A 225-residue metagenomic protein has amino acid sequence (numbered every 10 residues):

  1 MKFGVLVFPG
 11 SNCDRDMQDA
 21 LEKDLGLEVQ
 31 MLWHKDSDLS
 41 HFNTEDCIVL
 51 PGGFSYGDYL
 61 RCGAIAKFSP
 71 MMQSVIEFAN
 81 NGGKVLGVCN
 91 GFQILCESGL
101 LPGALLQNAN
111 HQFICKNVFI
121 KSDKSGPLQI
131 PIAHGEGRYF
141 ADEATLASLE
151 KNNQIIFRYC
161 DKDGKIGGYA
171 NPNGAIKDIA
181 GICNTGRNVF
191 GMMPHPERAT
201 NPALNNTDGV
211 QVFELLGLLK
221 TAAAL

Functional and structural regions predicted by a protein language model:
M1, K124-P127, N184-V189: Beta-strand-turn-beta hairpins that frame and shape the catalytic cleft of phosphate-ester-processing enzymes
M1-V88, L95-P102, N108, F113 (+4 more regions): N-terminal beta1-alpha1 cap of cysteine-dependent amidohydrolase-like domains
K84-V85, Q129, F190: Residue-level marker of motif borders
G91, I130-G137, M192-P196: Histidine-centered catalytic micro-motifs
E97-I176: Pocket-forming structural segment of enzyme catalytic cores
I179-A203: A glycine-centered loop/beta-turn motif at secondary-structure junctions
